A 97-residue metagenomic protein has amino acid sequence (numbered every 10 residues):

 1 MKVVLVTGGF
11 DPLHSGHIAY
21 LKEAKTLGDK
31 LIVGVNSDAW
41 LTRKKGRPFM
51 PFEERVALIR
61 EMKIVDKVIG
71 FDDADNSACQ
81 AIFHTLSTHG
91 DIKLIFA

Functional and structural regions predicted by a protein language model:
M1-A97: Nucleotidyltransferase catalytic core that binds NTPs
